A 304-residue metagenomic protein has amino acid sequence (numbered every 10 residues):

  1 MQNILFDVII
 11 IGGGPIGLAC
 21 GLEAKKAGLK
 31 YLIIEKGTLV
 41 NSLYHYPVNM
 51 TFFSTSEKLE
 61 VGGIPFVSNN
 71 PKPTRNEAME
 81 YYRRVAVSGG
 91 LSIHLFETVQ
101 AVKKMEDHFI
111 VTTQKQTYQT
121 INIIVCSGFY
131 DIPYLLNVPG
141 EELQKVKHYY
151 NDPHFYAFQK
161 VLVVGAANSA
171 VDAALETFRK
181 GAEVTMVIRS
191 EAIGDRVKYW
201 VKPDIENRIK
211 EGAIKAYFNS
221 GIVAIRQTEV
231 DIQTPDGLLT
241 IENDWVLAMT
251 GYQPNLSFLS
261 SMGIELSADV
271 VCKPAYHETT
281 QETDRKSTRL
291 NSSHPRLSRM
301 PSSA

Functional and structural regions predicted by a protein language model:
M1-L5, I10-K36, Y149-G194, S257-L259 (+1 more regions): Rossmann-like dinucleotide/flavin-binding elements
M1-V8, D131-I132, N137-Y149: Extreme N-terminal leader/targeting segments of oxidoreductases
I9-I11, Y118-Y130, V164, E242-G251: Short hydrophobic core segments
Y44-M79: Glycine-rich active-site loop/strand segments that organize a redox cofactor
V48-M50, D269-R285: FAD-binding beta-loop-beta segment adjacent to the flavin cofactor pocket
H94-K103, I110-V111, T117-Y118, R179-V270: A Rossmann-like FAD-binding core segment of flavoenzymes
V125-E141, Q253-G263: Flavin (primarily FAD) binding-site architecture
L290-A304: Single conserved hydrophobic/aromatic residue that forms the stacking wall/gate of nucleotide- or nucleobase-binding
